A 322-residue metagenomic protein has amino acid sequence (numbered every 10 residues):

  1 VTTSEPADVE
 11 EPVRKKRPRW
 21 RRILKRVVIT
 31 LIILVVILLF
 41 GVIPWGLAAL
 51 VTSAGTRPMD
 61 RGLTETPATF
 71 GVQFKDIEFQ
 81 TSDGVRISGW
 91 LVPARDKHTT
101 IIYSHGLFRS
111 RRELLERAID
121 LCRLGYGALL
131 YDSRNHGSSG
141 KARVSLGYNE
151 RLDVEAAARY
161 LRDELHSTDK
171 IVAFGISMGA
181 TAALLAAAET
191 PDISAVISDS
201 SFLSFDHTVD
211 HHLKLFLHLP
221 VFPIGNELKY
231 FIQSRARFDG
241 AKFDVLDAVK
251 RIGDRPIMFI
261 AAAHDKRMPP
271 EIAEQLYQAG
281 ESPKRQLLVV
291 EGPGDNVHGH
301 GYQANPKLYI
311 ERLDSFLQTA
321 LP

Functional and structural regions predicted by a protein language model:
I33-Q80: An N-terminal hydrophobic leader/cap segment in hydrolases
L107-D120, S133: The serine-hydrolase catalytic nucleophile loop
E113, V144-L165: Alpha/beta-hydrolase active-site loop
D120-G140: Conserved alpha/beta-hydrolase
L185-F238: Hydrolase active-site cap/lid region
I252-G253, M258-A261, D265: Short beta-strand/loop motif that positions the catalytic acidic residue of the alpha/beta-hydrolase fold
K266-I272: Conserved alpha/beta-hydrolase "acid-adjacent" motif
E274-P322: C-terminal catalytic histidine-bearing segment of alpha/beta-hydrolase fold enzymes
